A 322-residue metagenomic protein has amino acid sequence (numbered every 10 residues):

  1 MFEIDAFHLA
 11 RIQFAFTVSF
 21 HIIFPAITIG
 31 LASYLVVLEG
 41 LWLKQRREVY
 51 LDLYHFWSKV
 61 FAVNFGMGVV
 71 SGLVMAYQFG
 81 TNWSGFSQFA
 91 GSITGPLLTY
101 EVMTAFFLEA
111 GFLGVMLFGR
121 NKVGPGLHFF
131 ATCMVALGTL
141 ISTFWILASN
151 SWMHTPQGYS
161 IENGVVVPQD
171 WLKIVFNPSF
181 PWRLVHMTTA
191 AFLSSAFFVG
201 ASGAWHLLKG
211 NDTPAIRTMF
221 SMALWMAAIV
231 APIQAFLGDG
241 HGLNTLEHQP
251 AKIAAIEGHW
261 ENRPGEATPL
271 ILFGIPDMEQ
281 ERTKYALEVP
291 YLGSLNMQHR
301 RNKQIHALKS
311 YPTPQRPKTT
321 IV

Functional and structural regions predicted by a protein language model:
M1-V322: Polytopic transmembrane helical bundles with strong interfacial aromatic enrichment
